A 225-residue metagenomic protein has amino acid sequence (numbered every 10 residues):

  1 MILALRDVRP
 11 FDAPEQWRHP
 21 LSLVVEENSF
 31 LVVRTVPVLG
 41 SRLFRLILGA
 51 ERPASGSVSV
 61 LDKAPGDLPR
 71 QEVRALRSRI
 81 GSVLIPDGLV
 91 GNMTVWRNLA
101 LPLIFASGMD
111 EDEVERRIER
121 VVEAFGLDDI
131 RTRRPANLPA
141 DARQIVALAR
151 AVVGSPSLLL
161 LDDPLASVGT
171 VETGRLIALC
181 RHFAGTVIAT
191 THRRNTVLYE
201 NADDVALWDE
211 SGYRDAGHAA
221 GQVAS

Functional and structural regions predicted by a protein language model:
L48: Helix-to-loop junction immediately C-terminal to a conserved catalytic motif
G56-G66: Conserved ABC transporter NBD signature motif
P65-G81: ABC ATPase NBD coupling module
P86, M93-F105: Q-loop/switch helix immediately C-terminal to the Walker
E113-I130: Conserved ABC ATPase "signature" region
R134-A142: Conserved ABC ATPase signature
L148: Hydrophobic anchor residue at the start of the ABC signature
A151-V152: ABC ATPase C-loop
